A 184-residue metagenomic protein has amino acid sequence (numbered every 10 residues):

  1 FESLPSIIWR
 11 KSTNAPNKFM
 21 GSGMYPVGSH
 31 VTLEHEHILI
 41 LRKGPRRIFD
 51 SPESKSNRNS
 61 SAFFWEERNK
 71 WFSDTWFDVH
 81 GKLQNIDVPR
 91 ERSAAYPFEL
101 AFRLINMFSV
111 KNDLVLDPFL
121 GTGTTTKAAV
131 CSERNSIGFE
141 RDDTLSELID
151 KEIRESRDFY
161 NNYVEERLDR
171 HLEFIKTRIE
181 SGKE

Functional and structural regions predicted by a protein language model:
F1-L148, E184: Core catalytic lobe of class I
E140-E184: Cysteine-dependent PTP/DSP-like catalytic domain, specifically the C-terminal lobe
